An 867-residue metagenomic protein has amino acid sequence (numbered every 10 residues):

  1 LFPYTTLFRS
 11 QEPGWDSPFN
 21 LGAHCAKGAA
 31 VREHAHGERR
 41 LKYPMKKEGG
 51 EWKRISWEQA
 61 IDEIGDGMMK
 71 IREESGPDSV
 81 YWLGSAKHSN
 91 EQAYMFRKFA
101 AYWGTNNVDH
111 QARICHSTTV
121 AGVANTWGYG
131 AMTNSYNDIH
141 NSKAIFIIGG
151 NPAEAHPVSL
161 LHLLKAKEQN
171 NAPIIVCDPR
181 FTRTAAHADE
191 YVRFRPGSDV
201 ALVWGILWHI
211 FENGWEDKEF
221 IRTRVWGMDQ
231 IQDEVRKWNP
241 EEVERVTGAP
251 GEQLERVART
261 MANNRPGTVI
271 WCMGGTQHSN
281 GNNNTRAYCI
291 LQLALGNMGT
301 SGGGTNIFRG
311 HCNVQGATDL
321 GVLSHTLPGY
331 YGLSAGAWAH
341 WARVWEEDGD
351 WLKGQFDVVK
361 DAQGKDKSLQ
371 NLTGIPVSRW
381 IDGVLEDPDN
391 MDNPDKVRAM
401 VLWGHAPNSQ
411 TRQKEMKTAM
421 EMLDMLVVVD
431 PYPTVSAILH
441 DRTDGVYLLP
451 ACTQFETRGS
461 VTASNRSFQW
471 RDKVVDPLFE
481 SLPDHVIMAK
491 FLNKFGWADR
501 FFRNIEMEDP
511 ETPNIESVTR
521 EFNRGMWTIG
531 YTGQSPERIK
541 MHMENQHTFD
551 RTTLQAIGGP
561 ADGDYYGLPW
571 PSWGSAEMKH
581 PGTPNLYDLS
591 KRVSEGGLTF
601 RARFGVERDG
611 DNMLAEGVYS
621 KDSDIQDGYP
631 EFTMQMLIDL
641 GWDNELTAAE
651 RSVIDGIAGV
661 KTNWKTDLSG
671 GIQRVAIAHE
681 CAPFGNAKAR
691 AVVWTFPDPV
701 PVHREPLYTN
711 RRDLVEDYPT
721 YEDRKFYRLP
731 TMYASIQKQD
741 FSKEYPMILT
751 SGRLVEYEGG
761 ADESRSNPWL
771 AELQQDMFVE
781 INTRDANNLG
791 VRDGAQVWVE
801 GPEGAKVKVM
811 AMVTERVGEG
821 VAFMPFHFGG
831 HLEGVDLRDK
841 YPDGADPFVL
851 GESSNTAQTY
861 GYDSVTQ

Functional and structural regions predicted by a protein language model:
F2-L7: Short, small-residue-biased leader/transition segments that mark boundaries at the very start of proteins
F8-E38: N-terminal cap/recognition module
Q11-P18, G28, N106, R704-E705 (+3 more regions): Metal/cofactor-centered catalytic core regions of large enzymes
G37-K47: Terminal, basic amphipathic appendages of nucleotide-handling enzymes
K46-N313, A317-L320, R343-E595, R601-D624 (+8 more regions): Cofactor-pocket helix-loop regions in the catalytic cores of large enzyme subunits
G329-G332: Long, K/E/R/D-enriched contiguous segments that form extended
V486-K540, Q635-D639, D643-N644, A648-D655 (+9 more regions): Long, contiguous, secondary-structure-rich segments that constitute the structural scaffold of globular domains
R724-R753: Extended boundary segments
